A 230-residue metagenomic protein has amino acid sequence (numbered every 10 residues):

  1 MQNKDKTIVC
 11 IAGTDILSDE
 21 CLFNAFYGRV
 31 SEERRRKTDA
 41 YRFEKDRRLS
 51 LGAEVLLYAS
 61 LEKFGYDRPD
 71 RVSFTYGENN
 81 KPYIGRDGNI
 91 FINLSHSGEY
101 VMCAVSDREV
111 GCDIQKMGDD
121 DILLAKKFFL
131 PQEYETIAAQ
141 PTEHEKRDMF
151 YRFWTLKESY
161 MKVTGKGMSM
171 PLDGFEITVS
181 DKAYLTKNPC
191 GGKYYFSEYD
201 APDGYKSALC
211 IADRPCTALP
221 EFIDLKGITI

Functional and structural regions predicted by a protein language model:
M1-I230: Core catalytic alpha/beta fold that binds nucleotide/phospho-ligands
